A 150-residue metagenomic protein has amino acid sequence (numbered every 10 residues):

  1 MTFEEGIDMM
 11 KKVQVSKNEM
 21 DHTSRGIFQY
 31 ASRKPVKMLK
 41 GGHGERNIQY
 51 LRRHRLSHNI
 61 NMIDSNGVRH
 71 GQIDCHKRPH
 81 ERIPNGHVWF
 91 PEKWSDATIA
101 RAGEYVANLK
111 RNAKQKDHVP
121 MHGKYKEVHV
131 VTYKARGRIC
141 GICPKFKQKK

Functional and structural regions predicted by a protein language model:
M1-P120: N-terminal "domain-start" segment
L109-K150: Active-site or metal-binding loop neighborhoods of secreted/extracellular toxin and effector enzymes
